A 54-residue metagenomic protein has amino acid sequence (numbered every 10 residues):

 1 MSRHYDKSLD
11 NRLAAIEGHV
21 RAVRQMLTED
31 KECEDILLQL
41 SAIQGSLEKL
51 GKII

Functional and structural regions predicted by a protein language model:
M1-I54: Solvent-exposed interaction patches of small proteins and small membrane subunits
